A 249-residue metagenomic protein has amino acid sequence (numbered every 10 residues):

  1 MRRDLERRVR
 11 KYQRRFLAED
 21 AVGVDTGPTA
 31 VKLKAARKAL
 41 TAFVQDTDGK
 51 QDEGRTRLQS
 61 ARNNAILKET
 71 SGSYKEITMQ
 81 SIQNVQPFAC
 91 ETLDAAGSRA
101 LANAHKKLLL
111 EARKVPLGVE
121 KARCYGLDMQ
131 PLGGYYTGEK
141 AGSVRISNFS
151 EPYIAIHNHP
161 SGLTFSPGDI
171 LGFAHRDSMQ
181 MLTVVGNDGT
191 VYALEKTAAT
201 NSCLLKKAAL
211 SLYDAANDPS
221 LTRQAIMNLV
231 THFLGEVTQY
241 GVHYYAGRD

Functional and structural regions predicted by a protein language model:
M1-R15, T29-L33, R37-A39: Short amphipathic alpha-helical heptad-repeat segments
L5, A18-D20, G27, L40 (+2 more regions): Generic short amphipathic/hydrophobic targeting helices enriched at N-termini, encompassing Sec-type signal peptides
E6, A30, K121-C124, G134 (+4 more regions): Ordered hydrophobic segments in well-structured contexts
R14-T29, V44-E53: Charged, low-complexity interaction regions
E53-E151, D214-D249: Glycine-rich short-loop/terminal segments
Q130-S178, G186-N187: Short HxH-centered metal-ligating active-site micro-motif
Q180-A215: Long, charge-dense
